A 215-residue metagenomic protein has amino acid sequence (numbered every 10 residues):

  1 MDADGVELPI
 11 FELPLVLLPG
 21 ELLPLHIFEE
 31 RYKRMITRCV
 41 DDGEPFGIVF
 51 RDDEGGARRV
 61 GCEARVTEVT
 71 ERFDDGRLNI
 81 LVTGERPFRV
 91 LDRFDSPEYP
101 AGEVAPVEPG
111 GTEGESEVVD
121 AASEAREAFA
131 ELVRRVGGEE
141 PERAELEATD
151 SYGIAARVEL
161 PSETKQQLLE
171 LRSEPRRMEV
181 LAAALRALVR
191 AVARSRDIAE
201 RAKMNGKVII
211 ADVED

Functional and structural regions predicted by a protein language model:
M1-D215: N-terminal low-complexity, acidic/polar interaction/targeting segments
